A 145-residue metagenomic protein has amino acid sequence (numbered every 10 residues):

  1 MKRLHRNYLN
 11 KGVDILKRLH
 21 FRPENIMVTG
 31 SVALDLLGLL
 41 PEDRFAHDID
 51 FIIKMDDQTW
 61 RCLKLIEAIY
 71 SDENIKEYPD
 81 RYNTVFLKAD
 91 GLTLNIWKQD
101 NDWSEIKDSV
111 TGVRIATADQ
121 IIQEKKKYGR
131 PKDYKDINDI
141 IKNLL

Functional and structural regions predicted by a protein language model:
M1-L145: Compositionally biased terminal segments of proteins
